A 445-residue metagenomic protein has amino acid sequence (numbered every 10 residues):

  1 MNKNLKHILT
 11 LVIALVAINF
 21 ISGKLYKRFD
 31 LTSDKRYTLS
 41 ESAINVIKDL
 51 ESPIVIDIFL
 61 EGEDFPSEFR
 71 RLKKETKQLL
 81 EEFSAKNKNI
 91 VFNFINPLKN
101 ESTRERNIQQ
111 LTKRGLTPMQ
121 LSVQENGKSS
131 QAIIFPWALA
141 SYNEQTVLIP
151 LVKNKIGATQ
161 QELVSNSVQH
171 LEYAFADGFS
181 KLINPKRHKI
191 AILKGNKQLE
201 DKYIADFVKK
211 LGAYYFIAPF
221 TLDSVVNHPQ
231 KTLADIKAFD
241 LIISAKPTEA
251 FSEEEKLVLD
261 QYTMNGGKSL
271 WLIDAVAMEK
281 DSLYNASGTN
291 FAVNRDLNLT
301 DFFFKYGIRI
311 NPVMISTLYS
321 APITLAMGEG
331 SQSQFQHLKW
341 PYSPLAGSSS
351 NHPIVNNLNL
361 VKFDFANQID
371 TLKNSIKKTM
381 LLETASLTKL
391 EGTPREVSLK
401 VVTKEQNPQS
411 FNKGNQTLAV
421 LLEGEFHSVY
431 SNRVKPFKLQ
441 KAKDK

Functional and structural regions predicted by a protein language model:
N4-E249, K256, D274: Juxtamembrane extramembrane loops of integral membrane proteins
Y173, N184, E200-K445: Acidic, S/T/G-rich, low-cysteine, solvent-exposed domains in lumenal/extracellular/periplasmic regions of secretory
